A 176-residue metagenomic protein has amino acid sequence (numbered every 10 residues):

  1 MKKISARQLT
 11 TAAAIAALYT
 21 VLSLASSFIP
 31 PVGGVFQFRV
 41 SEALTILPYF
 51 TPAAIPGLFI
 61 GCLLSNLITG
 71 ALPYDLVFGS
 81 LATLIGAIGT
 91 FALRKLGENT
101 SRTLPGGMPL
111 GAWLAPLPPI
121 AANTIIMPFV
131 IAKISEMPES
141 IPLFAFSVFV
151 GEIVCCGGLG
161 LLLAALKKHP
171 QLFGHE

Functional and structural regions predicted by a protein language model:
M1-P56: Hydrophobic transmembrane alpha-helices
L24-V35, A43, L63-E176: Membrane-embedded alpha-helical hairpins and interfacial helices in multi-pass inner-membrane proteins
L58-C62: Extracytosolic (periplasmic/ER-lumenal) interhelical loops and adjacent juxtamembrane/interface segments of multi-pass
